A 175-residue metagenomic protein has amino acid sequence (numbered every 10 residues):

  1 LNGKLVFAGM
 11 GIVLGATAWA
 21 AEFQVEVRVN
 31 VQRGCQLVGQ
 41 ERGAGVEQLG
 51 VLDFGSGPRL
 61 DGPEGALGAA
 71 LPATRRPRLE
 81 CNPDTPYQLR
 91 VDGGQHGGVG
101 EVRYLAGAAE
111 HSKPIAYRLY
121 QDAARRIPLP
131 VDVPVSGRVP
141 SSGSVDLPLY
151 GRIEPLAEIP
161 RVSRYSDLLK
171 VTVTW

Functional and structural regions predicted by a protein language model:
L1-F7: Bacterial N-terminal signal peptides that target proteins for export
F7-M10, L119, D167: Sec-dependent N-terminal signal peptides
G15-A18: N-terminal signal peptide c-region/cleavage motif recognized by signal peptidases
A20-Y104, A109, G137-W175: N-terminal small/polar-rich segments of proteins
D92-G94, R118-D122: Predominantly extracellular/luminal cell-surface or secreted proteins
K113-R118, L129: Extracellular/luminal ectodomains and secreted, surface-exposed scaffolds of diverse proteins
A123-R125, W175: Solvent-exposed strand-loop boundary residues in beta-sheet-rich modules
R125-D132: Short beta-strand and strand-turn-strand segments in soluble, beta-rich domains
